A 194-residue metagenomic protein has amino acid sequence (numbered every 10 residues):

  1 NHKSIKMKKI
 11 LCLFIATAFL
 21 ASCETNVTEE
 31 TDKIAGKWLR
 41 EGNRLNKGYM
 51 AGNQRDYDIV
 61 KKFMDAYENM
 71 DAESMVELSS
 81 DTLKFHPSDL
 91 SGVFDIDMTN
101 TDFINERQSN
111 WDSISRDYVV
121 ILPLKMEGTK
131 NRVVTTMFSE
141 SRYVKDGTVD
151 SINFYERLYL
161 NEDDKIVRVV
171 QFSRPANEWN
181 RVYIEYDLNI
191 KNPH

Functional and structural regions predicted by a protein language model:
K3-I10: Positively charged n-region of N-terminal signal peptides that target proteins for export
L20-S22: C-terminal motif of bacterial Sec signal peptides marking the signal peptidase cleavage site
E24-N69, E77: Short, low-complexity N-terminal intrinsically disordered segments enriched in polar/charged residues
A72-K125, K130-R132: A solvent-exposed, acidic/Ser-Thr-rich amphipathic alpha-helical stretch
T129-N131, L158-I166: Short, solvent-exposed coil/turn segments at beta-strand boundaries
K130-E140: A short hydrophobic beta-strand element
T135, V149-E156: Short, surface-exposed coil-to-beta transition loops
V167-H194: Low-complexity, intrinsically disordered terminal/linker segments enriched in charged and Gly/Pro repeats
